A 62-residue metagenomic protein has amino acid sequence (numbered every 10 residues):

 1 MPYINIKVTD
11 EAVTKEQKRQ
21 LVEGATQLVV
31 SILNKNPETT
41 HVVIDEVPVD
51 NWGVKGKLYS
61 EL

Functional and structural regions predicted by a protein language model:
P2-L62: A domain-level signal for the structural core that forms small-molecule/cofactor-binding pockets and catalytic centers
